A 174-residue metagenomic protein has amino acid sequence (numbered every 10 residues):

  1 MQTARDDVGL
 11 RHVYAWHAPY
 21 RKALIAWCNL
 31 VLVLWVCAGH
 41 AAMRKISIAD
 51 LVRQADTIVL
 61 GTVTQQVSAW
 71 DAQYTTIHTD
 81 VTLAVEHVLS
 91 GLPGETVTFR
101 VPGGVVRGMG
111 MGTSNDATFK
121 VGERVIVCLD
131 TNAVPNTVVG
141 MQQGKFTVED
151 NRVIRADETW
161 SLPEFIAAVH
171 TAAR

Functional and structural regions predicted by a protein language model:
V8, V13-A18: Short hydrophobic alpha-helical segments enriched in small aliphatic residues
Y20, C28-N29, V33-R174: Transition segments tied to proteolytic processing and entry into folded domains
